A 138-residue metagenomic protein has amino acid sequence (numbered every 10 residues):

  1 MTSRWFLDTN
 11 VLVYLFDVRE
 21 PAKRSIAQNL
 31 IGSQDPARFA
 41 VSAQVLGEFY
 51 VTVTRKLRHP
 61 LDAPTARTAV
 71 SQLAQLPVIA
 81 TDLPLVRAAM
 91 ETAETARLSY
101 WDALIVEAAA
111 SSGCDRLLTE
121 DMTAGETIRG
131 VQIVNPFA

Functional and structural regions predicted by a protein language model:
M1-V41, K56-T68: Short, well-structured N-terminal submotif of metal-dependent ribonuclease cores
T2-R4, V106-A138: Acidic, PIN/NYN-like endoribonuclease modules and their adjacent C-terminal/linker elements
V11, V45, L85, I105 (+1 more regions): Alpha-helix capping/helix-boundary segments
L15, S33-A37, T52-K56, L73-P77 (+1 more regions): Alpha-helix C-capping/helix-to-loop hinge sites
F39-Q44, T119: Substrate-recognition element of Asp-dependent hydrolases with the DxDx(T/V) motif
A40, I79, V134: General small-molecule cofactor/ligand-binding pocket signal
Q75-E120: Active-site neighborhoods of divalent-metal-dependent phosphate/nucleic-acid chemistry enzymes
